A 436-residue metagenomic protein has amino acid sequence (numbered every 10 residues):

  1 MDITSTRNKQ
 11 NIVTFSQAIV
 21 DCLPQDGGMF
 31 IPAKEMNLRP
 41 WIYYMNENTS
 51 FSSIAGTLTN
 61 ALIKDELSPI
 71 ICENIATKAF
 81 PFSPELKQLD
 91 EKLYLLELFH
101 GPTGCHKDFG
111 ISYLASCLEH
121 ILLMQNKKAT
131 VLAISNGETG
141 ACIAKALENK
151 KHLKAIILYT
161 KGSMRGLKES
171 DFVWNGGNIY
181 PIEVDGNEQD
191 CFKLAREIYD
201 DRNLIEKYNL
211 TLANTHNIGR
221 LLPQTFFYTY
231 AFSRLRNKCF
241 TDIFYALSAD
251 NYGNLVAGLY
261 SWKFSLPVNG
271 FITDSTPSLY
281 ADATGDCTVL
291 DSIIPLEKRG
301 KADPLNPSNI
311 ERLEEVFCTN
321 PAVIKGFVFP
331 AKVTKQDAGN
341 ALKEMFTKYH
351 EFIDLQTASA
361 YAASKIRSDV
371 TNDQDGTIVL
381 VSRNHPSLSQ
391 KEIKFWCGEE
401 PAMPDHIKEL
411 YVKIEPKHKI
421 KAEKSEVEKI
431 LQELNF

Functional and structural regions predicted by a protein language model:
M1-F436: PLP-dependent amino-acid enzyme catalytic core
